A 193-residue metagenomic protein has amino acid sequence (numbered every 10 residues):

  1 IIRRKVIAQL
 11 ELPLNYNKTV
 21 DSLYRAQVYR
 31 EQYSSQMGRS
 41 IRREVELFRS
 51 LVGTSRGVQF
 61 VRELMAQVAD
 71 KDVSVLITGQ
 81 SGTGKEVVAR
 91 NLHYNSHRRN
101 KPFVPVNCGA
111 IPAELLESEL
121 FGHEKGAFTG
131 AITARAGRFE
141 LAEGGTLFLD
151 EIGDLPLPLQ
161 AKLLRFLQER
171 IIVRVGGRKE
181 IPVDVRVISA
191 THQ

Functional and structural regions predicted by a protein language model:
I1-S40: N-terminal accessory segments that target, anchor, or regulate ATP-driven/P-loop NTPase machines and associated
R39-P182, R186-Q193: AAA+ ATPase active-site-proximal loops
